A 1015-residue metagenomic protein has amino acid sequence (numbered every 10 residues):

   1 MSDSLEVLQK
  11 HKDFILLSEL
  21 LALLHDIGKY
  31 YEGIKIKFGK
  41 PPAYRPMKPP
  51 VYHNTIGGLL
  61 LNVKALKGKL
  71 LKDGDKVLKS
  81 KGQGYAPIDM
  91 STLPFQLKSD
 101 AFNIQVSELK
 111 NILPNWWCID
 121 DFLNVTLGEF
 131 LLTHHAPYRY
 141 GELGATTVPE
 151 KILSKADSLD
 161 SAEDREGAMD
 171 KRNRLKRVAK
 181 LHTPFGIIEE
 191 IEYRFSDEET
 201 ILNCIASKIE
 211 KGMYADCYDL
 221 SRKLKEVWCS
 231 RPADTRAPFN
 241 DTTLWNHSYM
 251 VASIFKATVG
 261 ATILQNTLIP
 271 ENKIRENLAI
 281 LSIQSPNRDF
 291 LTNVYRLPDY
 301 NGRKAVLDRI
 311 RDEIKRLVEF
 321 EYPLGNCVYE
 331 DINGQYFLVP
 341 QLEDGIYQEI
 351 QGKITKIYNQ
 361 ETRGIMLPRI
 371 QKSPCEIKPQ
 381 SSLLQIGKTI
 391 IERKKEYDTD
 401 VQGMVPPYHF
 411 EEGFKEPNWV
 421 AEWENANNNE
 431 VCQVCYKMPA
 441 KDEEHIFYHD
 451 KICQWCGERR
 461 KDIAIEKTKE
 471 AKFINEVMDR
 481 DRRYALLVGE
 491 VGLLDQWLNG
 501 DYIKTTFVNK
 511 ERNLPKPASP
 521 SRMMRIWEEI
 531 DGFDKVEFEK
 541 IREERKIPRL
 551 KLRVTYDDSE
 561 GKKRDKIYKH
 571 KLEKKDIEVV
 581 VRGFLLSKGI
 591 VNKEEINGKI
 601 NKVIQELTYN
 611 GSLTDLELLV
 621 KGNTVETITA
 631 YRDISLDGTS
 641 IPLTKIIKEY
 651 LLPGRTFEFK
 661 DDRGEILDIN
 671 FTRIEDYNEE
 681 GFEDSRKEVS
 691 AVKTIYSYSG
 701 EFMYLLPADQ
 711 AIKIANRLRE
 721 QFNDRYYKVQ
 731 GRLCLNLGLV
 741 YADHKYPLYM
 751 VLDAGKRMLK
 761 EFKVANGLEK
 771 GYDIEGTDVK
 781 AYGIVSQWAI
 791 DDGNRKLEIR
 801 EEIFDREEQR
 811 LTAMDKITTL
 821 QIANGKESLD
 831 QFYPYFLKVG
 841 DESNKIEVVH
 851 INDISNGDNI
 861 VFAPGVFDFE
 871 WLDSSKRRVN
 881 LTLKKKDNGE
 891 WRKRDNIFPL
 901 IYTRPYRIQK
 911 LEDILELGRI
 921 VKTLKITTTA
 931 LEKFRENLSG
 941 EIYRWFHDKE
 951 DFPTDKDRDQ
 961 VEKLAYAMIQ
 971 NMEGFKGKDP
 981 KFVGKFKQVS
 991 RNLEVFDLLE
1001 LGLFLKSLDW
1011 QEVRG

Functional and structural regions predicted by a protein language model:
M1-I332, L338-G1015: Charged, helix-rich terminal subdomains or tails
